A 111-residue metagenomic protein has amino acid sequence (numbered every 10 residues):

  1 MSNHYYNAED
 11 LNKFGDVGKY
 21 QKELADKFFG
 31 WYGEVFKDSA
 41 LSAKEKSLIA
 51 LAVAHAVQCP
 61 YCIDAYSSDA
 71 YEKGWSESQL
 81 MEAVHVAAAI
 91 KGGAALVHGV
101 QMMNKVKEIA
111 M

Functional and structural regions predicted by a protein language model:
M1-E45, H98-M111: Acidic, glycine/proline-rich low-complexity segments that act as flexible tails and inter-domain linkers
K13, K46-A54, A83-A89: Alpha-helical scaffold segments that form or flank carboxylate-/histidine-based iron centers
A25, A65-Q79, M103-V106: Iron-sulfur (Fe-S) cluster-binding segments and ferredoxin-like electron-carrier domains, especially [2Fe-2S]
G33, A50, S67-Y71, M81 (+1 more regions): Amphipathic alpha-helical segments within well-ordered protein domains
A43, Y61, S78-M81: Short, solvent-exposed positions on alpha-helices
I49, V53-A65: Short, thiol/selenol-centered motifs that function as redox-active sites or metal-ligating centers
G74-V86, A110-M111: Charge-rich, acidic-biased intrinsically disordered regions
H85-M102: Short Fe-S-cluster ligation motifs
